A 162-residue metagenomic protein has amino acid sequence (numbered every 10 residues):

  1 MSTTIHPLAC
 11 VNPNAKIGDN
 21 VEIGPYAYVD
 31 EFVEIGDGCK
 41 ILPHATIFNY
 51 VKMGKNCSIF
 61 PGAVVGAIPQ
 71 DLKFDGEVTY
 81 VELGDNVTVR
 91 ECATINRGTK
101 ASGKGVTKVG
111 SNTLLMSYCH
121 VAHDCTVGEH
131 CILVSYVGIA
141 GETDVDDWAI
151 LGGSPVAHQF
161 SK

Functional and structural regions predicted by a protein language model:
T4-K162: Structural signal for interior beta-strand "rungs" in well-ordered beta-sheet cores of soluble enzyme domains
